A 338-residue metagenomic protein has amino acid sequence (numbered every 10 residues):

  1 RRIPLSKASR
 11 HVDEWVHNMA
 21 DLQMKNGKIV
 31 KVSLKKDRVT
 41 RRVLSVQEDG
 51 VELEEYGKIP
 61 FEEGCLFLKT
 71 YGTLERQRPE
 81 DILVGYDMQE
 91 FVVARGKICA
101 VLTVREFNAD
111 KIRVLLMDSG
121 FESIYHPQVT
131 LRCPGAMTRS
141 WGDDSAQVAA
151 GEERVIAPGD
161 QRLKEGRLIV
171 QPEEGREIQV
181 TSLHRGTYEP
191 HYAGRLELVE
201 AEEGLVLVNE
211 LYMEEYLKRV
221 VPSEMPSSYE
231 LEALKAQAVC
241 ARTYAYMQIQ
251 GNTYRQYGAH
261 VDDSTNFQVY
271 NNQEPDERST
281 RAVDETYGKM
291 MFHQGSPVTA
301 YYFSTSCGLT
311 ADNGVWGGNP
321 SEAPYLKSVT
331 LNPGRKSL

Functional and structural regions predicted by a protein language model:
R1-L338: Conserved, single-site charged/polar hotspot
